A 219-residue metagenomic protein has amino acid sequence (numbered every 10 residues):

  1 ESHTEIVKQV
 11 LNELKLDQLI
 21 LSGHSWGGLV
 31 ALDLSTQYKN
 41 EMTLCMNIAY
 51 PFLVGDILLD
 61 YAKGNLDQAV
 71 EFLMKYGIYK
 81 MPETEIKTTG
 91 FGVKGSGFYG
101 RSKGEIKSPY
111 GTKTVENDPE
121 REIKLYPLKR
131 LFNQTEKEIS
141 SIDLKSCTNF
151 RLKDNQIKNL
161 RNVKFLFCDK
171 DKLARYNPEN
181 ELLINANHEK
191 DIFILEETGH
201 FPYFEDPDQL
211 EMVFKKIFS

Functional and structural regions predicted by a protein language model:
E1-S22, D208, M212: Active-site loop/oxyanion-hole signature of alpha/beta-hydrolase fold enzymes
S2, T135, A174, E205: Residue-level signal for the nucleotide or nucleotide-sugar donor/cofactor binding architecture
H3-T4, L66, Y203: Conserved donor sugar-nucleotide recognition element shared by glycan-biosynthetic enzymes
L16-V54: Conserved hydrolase catalytic core segment
A49-L58, V70, K80-M81, L173: A short beta-to-alpha transition loop/helix N-cap that caps and shapes the active-site region
D60-K158: Conserved alpha/beta-hydrolase catalytic His-Asp/Glu region
N159-T198: Conserved loop-alpha-helix segment in the C-terminal half of the alpha/beta-hydrolase fold that carries the catalytic
H188-S219: Catalytic active-site module of serine/aspartate enzymes centered on a nucleophile-bearing elbow/loop
